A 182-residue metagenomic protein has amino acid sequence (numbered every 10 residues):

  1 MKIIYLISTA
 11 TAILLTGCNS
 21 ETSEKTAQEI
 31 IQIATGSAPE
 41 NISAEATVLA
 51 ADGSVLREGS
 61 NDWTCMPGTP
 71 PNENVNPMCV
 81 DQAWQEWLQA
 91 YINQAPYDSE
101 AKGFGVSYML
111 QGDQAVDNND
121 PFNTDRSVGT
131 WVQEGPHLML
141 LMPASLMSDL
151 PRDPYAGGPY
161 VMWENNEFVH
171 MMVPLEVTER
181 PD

Functional and structural regions predicted by a protein language model:
K2-T9: Sec-dependent signal peptide recognition, specifically the positively charged N-region followed immediately by
I3, S20-E21: Eukaryotic compositionally biased low-complexity/IDR segments
L15-G17: C-terminal motif of bacterial Sec signal peptides marking the signal peptidase cleavage site
S23-D182: Primary mode marks residue(s) on the alpha4-beta5-alpha5 output face of response regulator receiver
